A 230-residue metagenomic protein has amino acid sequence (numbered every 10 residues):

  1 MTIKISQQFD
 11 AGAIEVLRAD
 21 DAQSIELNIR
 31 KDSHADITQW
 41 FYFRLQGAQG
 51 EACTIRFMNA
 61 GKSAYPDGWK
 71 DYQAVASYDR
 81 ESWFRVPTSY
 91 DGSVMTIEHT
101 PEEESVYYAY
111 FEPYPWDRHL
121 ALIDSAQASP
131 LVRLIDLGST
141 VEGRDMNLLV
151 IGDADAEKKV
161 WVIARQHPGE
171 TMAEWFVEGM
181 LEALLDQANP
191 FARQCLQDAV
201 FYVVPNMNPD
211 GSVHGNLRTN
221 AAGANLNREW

Functional and structural regions predicted by a protein language model:
M1-E102, V106: Extreme N-terminal flexible tails
A11-V16, R30, Y42-Q46, A121-D124 (+3 more regions): Intrinsically disordered, low-complexity boundary segments flanking structured domains
A48, A60, P113, Q166 (+1 more regions): Active-site metal-binding loops of divalent metal-dependent hydrolases
C53, Y65-D67, R118, K158 (+1 more regions): Short acidic, gly/pro-rich beta-turn/loop elements at beta-sheet edges and active-site/ligand-binding grooves
K62, P113-W116, A154: A short acidic, glycine/proline-enriched capping/turn motif at secondary-structure boundaries, especially helix N-cap
A64-D71, R118-A121, A173: A short, polar/proline- and glycine-enriched secondary-structure boundary/capping micro-motif
S89-L131, I135-T140: Extended acidic/polar, glycine-enriched regions that form or flank non-catalytic beta-rich accessory modules
L131-I151, D155-W230: Active-site/substrate-binding loop(s) of hydrolase catalytic cores
